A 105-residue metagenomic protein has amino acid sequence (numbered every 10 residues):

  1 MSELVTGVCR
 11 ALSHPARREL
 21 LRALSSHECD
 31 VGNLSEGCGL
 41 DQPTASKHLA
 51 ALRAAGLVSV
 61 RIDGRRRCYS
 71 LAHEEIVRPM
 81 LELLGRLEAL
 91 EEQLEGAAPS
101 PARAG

Functional and structural regions predicted by a protein language model:
M1-L4, R22, A72-G105: Amphipathic alpha-helical dimerization/coiled-coil segments that flank or bridge DNA-binding/regulatory modules
E3-P43, D63-I76, G105: N-terminal helix-turn-helix DNA-binding core of bacterial DNA-binding proteins
E28-C29, R53, L84: Residue-level detector of secondary-structure transition/capping positions
E36, R53-A54: Alpha-helical residues within the helix-turn-helix
L49-A50: Short, hydrophobic-biased segments on the C-terminal half of alpha helices that form "recognition helices"
